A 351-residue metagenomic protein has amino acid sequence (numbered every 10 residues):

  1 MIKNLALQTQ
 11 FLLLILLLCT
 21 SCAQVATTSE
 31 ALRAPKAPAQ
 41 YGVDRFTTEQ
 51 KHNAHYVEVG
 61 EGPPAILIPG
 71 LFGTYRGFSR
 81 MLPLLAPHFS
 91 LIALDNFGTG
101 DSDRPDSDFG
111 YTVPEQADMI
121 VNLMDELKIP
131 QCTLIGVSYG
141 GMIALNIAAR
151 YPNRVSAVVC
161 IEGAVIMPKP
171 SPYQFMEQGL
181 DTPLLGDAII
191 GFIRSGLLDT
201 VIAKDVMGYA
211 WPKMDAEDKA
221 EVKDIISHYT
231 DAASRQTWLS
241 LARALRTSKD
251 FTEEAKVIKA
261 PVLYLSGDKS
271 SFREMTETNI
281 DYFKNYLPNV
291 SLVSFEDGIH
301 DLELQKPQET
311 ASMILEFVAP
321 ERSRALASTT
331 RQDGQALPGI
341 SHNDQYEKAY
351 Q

Functional and structural regions predicted by a protein language model:
L17, S21-R45: An N-terminal hydrophobic leader/cap segment in hydrolases
Q50, A93-I135, Y139: Active-site loop/oxyanion-hole signature of alpha/beta-hydrolase fold enzymes
H52-D103: Conserved HGGG/HGGXW glycine-rich cap/lid loop of the alpha/beta-hydrolase fold
G141-P152, V158: Short glycine-enriched nucleophile-adjacent loop and the immediately C-terminal alpha-helix near the catalytic center
A149, V158-F192: Flexible "cap/lid" loop of the alpha/beta hydrolase fold
P170, F192-K256: Conserved alpha/beta-hydrolase catalytic His-Asp/Glu region
V257-G298: Conserved loop-alpha-helix segment in the C-terminal half of the alpha/beta-hydrolase fold that carries the catalytic
L287-Q351: Catalytic active-site module of serine/aspartate enzymes centered on a nucleophile-bearing elbow/loop
